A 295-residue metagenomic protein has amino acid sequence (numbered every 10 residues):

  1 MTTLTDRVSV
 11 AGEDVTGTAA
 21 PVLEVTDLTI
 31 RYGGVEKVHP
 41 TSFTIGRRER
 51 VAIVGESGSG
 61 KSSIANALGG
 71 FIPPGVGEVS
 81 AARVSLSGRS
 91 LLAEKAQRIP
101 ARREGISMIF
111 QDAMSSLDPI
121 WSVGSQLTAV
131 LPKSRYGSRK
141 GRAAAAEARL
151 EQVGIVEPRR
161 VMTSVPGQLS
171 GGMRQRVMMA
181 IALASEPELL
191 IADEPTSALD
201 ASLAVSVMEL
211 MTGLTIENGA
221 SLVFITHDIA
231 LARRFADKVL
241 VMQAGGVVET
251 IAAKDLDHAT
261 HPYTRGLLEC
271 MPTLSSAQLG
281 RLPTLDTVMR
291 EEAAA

Functional and structural regions predicted by a protein language model:
P73, S90-S107, S125, K133 (+1 more regions): ABC ATPase NBD coupling module
G141-R160, E269: Conserved ABC ATPase "signature" region
S164-L169, M173: Conserved ABC ATPase signature
A184-E188: A short, proline-enriched helix->beta-strand linker immediately N-terminal to the Walker B motif in ABC-type P-loop
V205-N218, A230: Helical segment within the ABC ATPase nucleotide-binding domain
I251-A295: Charged, flexible cofactor/metal-binding loops and thiol motifs
